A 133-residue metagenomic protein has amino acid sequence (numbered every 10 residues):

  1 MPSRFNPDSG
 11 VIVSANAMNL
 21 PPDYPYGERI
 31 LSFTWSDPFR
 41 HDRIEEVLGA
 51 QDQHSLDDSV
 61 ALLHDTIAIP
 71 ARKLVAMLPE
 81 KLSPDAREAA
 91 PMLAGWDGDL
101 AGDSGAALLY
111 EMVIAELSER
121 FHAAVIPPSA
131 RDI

Functional and structural regions predicted by a protein language model:
M1-I133: Long, compositionally biased non-active-site segments enriched in small/hydrophobic residues and glycine
